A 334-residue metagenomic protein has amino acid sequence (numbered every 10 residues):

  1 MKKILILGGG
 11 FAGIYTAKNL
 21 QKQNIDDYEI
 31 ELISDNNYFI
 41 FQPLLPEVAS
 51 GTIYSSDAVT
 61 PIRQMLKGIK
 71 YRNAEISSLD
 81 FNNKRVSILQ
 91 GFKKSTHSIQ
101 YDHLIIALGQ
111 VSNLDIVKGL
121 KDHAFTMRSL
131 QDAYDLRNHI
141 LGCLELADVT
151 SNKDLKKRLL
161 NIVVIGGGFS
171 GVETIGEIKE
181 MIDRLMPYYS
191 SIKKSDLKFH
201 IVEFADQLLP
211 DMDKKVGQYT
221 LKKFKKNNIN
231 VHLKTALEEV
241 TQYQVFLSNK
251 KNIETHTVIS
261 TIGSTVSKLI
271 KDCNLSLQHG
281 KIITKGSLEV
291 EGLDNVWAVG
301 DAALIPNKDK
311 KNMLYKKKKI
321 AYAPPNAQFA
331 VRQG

Functional and structural regions predicted by a protein language model:
M1-N73, S77-S78, I162-V163, F169-D211: Beta1-alpha1 glycine-rich phosphate/pyrophosphate-binding loop at the start of Rossmann-like nucleotide-binding domains
K3, K70-N161, I259: FAD-binding core/adjacent interface of flavoenzyme oxidoreductases
E31-I33, R72, I105, F125 (+4 more regions): Hydrophobic/aromatic beta-strand patches that form the interior of the parallel beta-sheet core in alpha/beta enzyme
Y71-N83, E180-G286, V290-G292: A Rossmann-like FAD-binding core segment of flavoenzymes
L89, A107-L108, T235, T261-I262 (+1 more regions): Short, well-ordered coil/turn residues at beta-beta hairpins and beta-strand->alpha-helix junctions within
G109-S112, I175, S264-T265: Short glycine-rich anion-binding loops that position phosphate/pyrophosphate groups of nucleotides and phosphorylated
H123-N152, N252-R332: FAD-site-proximal beta/loop scaffold in flavoenzymes
E180-D183, Q328-G334: Internal hydrophobic alpha-helix adjacent to the cofactor/substrate pocket in enzyme cavities
